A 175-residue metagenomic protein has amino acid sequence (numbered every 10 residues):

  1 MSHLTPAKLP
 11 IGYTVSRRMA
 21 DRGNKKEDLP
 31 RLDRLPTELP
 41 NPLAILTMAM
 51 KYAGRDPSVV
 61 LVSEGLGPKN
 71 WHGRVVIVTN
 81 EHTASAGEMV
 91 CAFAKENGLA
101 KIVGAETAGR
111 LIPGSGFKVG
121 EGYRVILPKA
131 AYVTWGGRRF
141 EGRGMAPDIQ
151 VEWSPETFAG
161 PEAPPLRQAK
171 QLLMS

Functional and structural regions predicted by a protein language model:
M1-S175: C-terminal "post-core" interaction segments
